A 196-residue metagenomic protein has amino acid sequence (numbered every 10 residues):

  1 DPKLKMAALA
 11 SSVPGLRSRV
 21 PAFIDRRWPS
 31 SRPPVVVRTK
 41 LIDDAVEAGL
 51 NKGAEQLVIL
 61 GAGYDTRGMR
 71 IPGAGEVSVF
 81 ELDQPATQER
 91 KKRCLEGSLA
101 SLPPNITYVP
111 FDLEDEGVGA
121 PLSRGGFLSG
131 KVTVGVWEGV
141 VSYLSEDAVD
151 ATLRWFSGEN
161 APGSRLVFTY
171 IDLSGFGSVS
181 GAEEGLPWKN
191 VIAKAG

Functional and structural regions predicted by a protein language model:
D1-V109, G117-S123, S129: Rossmann-like AdoMet
G68-R70, E146, S178: Short glycine-/acidic-enriched loop or helix-start segments at secondary-structure transitions that form or flank
D83, D112, Y170: Residues at the C-termini of beta-strands that transition into short coil/loop
I106-Y108, E116-P121, Y143-A161: A short, conserved alpha-helix within the catalytic core of class I
E114-D115, V141-Y143, D172-F176: Short, catalytically relevant binding-site loops at active-site mouths
L128-G139: Short SAM/SAH-binding signature in class I
V134-V136, T152-G175: Conserved beta-strand signature within the Rossmann-like core of class I S-adenosyl-L-methionine
T169-G196: SAM-dependent methyltransferase
